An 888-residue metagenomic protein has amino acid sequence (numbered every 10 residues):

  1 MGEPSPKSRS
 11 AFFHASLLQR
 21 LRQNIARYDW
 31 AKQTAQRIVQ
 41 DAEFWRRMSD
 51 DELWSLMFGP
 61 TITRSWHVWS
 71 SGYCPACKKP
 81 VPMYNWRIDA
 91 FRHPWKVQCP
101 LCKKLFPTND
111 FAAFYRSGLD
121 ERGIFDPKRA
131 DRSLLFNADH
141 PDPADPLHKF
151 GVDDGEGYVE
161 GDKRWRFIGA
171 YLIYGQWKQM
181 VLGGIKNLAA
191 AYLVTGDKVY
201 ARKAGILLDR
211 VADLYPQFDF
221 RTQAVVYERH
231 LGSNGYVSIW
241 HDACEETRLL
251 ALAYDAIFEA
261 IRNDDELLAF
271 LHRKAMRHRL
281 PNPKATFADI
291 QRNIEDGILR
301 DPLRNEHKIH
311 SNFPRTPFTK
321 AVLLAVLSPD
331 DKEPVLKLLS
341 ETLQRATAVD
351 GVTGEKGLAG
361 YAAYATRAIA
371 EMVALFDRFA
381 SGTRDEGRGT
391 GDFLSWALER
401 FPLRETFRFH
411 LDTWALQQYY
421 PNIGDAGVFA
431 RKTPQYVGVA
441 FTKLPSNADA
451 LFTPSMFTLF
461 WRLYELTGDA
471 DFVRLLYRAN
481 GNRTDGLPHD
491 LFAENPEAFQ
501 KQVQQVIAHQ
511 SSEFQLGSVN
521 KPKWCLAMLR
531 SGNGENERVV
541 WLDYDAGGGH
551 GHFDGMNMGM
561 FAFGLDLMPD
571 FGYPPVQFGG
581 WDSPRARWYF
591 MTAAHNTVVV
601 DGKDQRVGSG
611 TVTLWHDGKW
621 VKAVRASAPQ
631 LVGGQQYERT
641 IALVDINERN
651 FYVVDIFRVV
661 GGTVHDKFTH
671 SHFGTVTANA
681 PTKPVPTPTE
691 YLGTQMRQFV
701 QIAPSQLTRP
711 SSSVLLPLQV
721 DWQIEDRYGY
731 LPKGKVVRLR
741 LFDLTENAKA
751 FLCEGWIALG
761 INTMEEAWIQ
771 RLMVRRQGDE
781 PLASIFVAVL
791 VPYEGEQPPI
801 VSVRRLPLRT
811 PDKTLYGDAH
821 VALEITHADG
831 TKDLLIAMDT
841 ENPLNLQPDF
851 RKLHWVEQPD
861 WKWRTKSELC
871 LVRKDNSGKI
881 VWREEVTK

Functional and structural regions predicted by a protein language model:
M1-A325, L339-A346, A370, D377 (+5 more regions): Extracellular glycan-targeting catalytic surfaces
E3-P4, F13, L17-A26, W30-Q33 (+5 more regions): Extended polysaccharide-engagement surfaces of secreted carbohydrate-active enzymes
D197-Y200, D331, L358, E399: Residue-level recognition of alpha-helical structural elements
V326-D330: Flexible helix-coil junctions and inter-repeat linker/turn elements that act as hinges within alpha-solenoid scaffolds
E333-L338: Short sequence/structural elements of tandem HEAT/ARM alpha-solenoid repeats
A346-V352: Histidine-acidic residue clusters that define the catalytic metal-binding segment of zinc metallopeptidase domains
